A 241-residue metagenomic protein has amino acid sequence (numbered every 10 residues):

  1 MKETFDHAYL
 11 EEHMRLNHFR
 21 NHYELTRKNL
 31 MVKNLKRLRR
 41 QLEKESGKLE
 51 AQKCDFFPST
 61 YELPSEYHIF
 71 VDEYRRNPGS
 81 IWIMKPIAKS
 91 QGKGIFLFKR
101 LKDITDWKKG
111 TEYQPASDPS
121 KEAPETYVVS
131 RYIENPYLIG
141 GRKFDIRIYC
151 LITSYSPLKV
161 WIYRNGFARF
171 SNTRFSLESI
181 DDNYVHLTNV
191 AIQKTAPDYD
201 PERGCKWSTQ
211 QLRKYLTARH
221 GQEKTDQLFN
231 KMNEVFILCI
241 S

Functional and structural regions predicted by a protein language model:
M1-I83, I87-S90, L97-G110: Conserved N-proximal alpha/beta basic substrate-recognition cap immediately N-terminal to, or forming the N-lobe
I69, N77-S241: Catalytic core of tubulin tyrosine ligase-like
